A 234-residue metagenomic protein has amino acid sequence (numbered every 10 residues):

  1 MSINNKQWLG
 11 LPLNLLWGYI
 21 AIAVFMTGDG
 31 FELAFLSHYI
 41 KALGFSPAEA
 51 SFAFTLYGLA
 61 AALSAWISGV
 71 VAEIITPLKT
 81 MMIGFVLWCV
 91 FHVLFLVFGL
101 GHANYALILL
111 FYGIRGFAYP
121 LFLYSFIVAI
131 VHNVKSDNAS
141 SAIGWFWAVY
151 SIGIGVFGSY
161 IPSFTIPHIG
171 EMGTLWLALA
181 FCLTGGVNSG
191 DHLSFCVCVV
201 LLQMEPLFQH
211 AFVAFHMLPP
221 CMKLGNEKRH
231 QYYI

Functional and structural regions predicted by a protein language model:
W8-G58, L218, E227, Q231-I234: Helix-loop boundary and gating motifs at the non-cytosolic
A23, Y105-L121: Hydrophobic core of transmembrane alpha-helices in multi-pass small-molecule transporters, especially MFS/SLC-type
G58-W66, G155-V156: Residue-level signature of mid-helix packing/kink "hotspots" within the transmembrane helices of 12-pass Major
S64-T76, I166: Helix-to-loop junctions at the C-terminal end of transmembrane segments in multipass secondary transporters
V86-H102: C-terminal ends and interior cores of transmembrane alpha-helices in multi-pass membrane transporters/permeases
L121-V134: Intracellular juxtamembrane helix-capping segments at the cytosolic ends of symmetry-related transmembrane helices
G173-G190: Symmetry-related core transmembrane helices of the 12-TM Major Facilitator Superfamily/SLC fold
